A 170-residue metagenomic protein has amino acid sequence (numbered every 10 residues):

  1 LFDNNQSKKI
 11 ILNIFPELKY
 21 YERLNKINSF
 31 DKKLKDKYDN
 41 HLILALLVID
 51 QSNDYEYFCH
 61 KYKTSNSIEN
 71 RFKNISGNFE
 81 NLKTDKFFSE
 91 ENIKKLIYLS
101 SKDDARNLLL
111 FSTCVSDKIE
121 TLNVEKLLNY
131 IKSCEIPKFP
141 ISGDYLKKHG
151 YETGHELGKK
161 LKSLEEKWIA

Functional and structural regions predicted by a protein language model:
L1-T121: Conserved, hydrophobic alpha-helical core segments of structured domains
F2, N107-A170: Charged substrate- and nucleic-acid-binding regions of tRNA-handling and nucleotidyl-transfer enzymes, centered on
